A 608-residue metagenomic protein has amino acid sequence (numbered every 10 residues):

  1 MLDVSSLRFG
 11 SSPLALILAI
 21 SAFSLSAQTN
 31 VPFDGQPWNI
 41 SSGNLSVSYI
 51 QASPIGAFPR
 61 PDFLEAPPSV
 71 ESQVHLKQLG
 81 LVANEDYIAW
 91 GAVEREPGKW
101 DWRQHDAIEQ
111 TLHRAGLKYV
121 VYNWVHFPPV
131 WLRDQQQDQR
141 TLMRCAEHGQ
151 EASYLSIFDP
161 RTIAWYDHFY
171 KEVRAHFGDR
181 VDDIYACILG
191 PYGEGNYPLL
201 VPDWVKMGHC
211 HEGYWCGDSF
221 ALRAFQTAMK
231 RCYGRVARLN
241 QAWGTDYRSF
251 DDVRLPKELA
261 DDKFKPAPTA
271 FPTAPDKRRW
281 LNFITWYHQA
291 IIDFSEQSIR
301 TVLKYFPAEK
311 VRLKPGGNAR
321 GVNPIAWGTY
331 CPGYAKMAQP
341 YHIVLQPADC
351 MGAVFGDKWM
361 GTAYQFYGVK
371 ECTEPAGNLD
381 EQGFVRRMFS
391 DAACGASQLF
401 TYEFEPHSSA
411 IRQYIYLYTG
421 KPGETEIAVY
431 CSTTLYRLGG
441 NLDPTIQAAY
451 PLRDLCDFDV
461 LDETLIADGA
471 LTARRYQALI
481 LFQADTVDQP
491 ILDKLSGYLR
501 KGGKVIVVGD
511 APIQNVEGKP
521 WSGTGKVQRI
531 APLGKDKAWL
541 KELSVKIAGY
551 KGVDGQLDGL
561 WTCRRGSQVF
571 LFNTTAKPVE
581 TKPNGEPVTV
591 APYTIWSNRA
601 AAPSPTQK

Functional and structural regions predicted by a protein language model:
M1-S11: N-terminal secretory signal peptides that target proteins for export/translocation
S12-S24: Bacterial N-terminal signal peptides
Q28-G80: N-terminal carbohydrate-binding accessory modules
S48-A66, Y87-W102, H148-H168, Y214-C216 (+8 more regions): The substrate-binding groove and active-site-proximal loops of carbohydrate-active enzymes, especially glycoside
E71-H148, A164, F169-H176, L303: Aromatic-lined substrate-binding rim segments of carbohydrate-active enzymes
E147-A353: Polysaccharide-binding and catalytic clefts of secreted carbohydrate-active enzymes
S295-R300, K304-D459, T464, G469-A470 (+4 more regions): Hydrophobic targeting/anchoring helices
L471, F482-K608: A conserved amphipathic helix/loop scaffold that creates a polar/acidic microenvironment used either to coordinate
